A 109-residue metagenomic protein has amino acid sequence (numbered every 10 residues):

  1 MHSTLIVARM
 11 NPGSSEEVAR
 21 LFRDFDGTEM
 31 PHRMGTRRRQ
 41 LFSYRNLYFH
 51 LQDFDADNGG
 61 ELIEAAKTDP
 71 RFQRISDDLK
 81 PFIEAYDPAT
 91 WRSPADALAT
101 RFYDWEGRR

Functional and structural regions predicted by a protein language model:
H2-R9: Active-site-flanking beta-strand signature of metal-NTP-handling nucleotidyl enzymes and homologous cyclase-like
M10, D53-D55: Short beta-strand segments enriched in hydrophobic/aromatic residues within well-folded beta-rich domains
M10-R37: Short amphipathic alpha-helical segments
T28-R37, D55-S93: An amphipathic, aromatic/His-enriched active-site/gating alpha helix that lines ligand/cofactor pockets
Y48-F49: Hydrophobic residues embedded in beta-strands of well-ordered beta-sheets
A85-R109: Short, low-order "capping/linker" segments at domain edges
